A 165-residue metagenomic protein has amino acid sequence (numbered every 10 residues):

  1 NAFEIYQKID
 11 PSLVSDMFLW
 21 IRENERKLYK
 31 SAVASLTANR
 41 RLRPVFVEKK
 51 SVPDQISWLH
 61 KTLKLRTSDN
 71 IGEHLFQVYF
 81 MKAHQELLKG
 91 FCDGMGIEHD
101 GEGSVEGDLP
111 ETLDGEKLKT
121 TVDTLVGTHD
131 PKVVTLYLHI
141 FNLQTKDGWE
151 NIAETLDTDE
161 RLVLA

Functional and structural regions predicted by a protein language model:
N1-E23: Charged, amphipathic alpha-helical stretches
L19-A153, D159: Acidic, low-complexity, intrinsically disordered interaction modules
L162-L164: Short acidic DE-rich linear segments
